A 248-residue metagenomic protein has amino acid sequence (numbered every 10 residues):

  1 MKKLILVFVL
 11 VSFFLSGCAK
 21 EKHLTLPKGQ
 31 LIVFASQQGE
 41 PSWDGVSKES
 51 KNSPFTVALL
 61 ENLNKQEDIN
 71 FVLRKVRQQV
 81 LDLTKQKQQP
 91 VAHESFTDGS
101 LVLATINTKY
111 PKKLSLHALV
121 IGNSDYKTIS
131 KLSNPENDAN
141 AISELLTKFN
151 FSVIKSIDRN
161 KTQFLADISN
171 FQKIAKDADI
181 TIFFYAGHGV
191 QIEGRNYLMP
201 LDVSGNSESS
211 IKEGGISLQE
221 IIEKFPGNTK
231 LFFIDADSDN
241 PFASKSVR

Functional and structural regions predicted by a protein language model:
K3, V7-R248: Cysteine endopeptidase catalytic domains of the caspase/legumain-like
